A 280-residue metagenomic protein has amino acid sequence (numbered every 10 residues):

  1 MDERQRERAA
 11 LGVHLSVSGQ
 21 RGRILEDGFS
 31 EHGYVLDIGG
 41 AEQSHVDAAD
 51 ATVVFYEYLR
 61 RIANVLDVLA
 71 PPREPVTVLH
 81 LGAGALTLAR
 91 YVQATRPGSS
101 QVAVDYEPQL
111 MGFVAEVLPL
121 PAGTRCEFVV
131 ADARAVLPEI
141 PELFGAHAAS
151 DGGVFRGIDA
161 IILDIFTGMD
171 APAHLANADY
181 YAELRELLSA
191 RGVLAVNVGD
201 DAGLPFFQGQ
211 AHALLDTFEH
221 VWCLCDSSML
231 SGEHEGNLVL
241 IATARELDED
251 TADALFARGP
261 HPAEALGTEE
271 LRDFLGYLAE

Functional and structural regions predicted by a protein language model:
D2-G28, Q43-A49, D67-V68, M229-E280: SAM/dcSAM-binding transferase cores
E26-S30, G153-F155: Short glycine/proline-enriched loop/turn "hinge" motifs that connect secondary-structure elements and lie
Y34-I38: Short polybasic amphipathic segments
A41-H45, F166-M169, L194, D201: A short, flexible beta-alpha/helix-coil linker loop
V53-L187, A202, A211: The AdoMet/dcAdoMet-binding core of the Class I SAM-like
G98, G123-R125, R191, F218-H220 (+2 more regions): A generic structural signal for alpha->beta connector loops
F128, D132-E142, A146-A148, A202 (+5 more regions): Hydrophobic, well-ordered secondary-structure segments that either form specific early membrane-associated helices used
A178-E249: C-terminal substrate-binding/active-site "lid" region of AdoMet-derived donor-dependent transferases
